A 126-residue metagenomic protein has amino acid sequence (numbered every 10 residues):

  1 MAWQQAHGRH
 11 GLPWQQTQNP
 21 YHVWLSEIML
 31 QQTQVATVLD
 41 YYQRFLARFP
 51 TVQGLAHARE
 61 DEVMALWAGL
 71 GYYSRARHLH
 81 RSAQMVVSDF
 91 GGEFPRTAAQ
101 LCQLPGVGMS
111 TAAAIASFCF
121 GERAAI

Functional and structural regions predicted by a protein language model:
A2-I126: Catalytic cores of DNA base-excision repair glycosylases
